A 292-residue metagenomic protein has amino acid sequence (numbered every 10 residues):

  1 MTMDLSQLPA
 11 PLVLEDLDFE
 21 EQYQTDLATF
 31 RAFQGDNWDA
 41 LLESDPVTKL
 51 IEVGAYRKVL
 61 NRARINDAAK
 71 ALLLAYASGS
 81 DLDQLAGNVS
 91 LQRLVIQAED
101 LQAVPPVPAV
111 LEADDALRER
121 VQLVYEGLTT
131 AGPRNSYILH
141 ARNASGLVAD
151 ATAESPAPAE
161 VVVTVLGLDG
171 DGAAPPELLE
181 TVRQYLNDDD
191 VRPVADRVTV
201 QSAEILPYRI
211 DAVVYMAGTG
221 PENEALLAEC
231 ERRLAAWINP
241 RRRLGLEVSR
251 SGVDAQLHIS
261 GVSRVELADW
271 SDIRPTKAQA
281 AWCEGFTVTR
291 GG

Functional and structural regions predicted by a protein language model:
M1-T130, A225-G292: N-terminal polar alpha-helical/low-complexity "assembly arms" that mediate subunit docking, oligomerization
E126-L246: Carbohydrate-recognition loop of C-type lectin domains
